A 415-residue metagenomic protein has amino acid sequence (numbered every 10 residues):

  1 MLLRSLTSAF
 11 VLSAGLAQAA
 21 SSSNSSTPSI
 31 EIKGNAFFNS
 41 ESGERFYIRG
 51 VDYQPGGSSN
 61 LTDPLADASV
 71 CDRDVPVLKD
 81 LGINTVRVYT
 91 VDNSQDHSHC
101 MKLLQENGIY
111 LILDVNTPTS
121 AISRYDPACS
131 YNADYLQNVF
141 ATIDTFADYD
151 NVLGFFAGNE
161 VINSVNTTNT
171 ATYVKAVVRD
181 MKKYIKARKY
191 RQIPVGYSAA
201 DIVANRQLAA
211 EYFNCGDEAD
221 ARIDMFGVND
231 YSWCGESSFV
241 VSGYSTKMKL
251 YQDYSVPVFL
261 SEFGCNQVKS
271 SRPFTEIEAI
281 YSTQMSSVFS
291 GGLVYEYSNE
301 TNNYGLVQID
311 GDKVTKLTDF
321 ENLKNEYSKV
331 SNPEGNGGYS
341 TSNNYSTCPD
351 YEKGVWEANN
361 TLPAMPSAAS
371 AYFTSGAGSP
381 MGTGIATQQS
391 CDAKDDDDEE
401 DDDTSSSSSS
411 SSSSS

Functional and structural regions predicted by a protein language model:
L2-D80: N-terminal carbohydrate-binding accessory modules
R49-V51, V86-V88, L111-V115, L153-A157 (+4 more regions): Hydrophobic faces of well-ordered beta-strands that scaffold small-molecule active sites in alpha/beta enzyme cores
N60-L78, Y135-I143, N205-D220, P273-I280: Short, acidic/polar
V70-I122, V174-G196: Aromatic-lined substrate-binding rim segments of carbohydrate-active enzymes
V139-N169, G196: Active-site groove signature of glycoside hydrolases
N169-S282: Noncatalytic carbohydrate-binding groove/subsite architecture in carbohydrate-active enzymes
R272-T361, A371-Y372, A377-G378: Substrate-binding cleft of secreted/luminal carbohydrate-active enzymes
S412-S415: Cleavable C-terminal sorting propeptides in eukaryotic secreted/cell-surface proteins
